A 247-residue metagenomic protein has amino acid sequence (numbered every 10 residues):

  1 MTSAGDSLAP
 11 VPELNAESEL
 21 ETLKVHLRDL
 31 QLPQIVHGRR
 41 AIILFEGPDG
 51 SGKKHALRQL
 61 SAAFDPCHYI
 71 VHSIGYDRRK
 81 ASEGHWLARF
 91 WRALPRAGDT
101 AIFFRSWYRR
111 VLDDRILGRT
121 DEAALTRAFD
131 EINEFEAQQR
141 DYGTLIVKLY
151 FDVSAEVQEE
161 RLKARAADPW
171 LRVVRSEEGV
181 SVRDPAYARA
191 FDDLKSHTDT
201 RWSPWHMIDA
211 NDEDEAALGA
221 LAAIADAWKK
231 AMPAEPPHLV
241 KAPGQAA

Functional and structural regions predicted by a protein language model:
P10, R115-D130, Q139-R189, P236-G244: A glycine- and Lys/Arg-enriched "phosphate-lid" helix/loop adjacent to the NTP-binding pocket of small-molecule kinases
V11-L14, E19, P66-F129: Conserved nucleotide-sensing/catalytic segment adjacent to the nucleotide-binding pocket in NTP-handling enzymes
V25-I35: Pre-Walker A adenine-sensing motif
I43-E46, T144-V157, R175-G179, T200-G219: Phosphate-binding beta-loop-alpha motif at adenosine-nucleotide cofactor sites
G50, D77-K80, S106-R109, D152-E159 (+1 more regions): Conserved nucleotide-binding/hydrolysis micro-motifs of P-loop NTPases
K53: Conserved lysine of the Walker
A56: Hydrophobic positions on the alpha1 helix immediately C-terminal to the Walker A/P-loop
R183-A247: NTP-dependent small-molecule kinase module
